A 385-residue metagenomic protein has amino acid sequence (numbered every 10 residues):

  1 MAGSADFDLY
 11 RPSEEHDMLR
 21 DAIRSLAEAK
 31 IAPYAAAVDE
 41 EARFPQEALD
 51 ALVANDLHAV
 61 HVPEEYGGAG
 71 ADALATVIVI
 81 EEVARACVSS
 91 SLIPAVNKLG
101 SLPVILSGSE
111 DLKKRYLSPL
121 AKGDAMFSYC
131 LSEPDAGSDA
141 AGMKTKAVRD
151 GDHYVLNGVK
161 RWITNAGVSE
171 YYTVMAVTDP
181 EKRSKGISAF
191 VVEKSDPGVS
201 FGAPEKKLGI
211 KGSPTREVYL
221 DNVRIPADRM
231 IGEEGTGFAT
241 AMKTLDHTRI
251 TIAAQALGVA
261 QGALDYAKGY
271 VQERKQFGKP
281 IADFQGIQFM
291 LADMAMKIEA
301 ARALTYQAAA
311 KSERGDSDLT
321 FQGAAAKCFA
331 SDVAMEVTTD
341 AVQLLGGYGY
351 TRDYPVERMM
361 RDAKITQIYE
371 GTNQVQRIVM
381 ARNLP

Functional and structural regions predicted by a protein language model:
M1-S90, S107-L112, P119, G123 (+4 more regions): Alpha-helical interface subdomain recognition
A71-D72, D139-A141, N165-S169, R183-G186 (+2 more regions): Short glycine/proline-enriched turns and hinge-like loops at secondary-structure junctions
L92-D111, G137: N-terminal glycine-rich flavin-associated loop
A95, D135-S138, W162-N165, D179-E181 (+1 more regions): Short Gly/Pro-enriched turn/cap motifs at secondary-structure boundaries
G123-L131, M175: A short, Trp-centered hydrophobic/proline-enriched beta-strand micro-motif
S138-D139, Y154: Hydrophobic, small-residue-rich alpha-helical packing segments that form membrane-like cores
G142, S195-P226: Flexible, small-/acidic-enriched active-site or ligand-binding loops
H153, N157-F201: A short core secondary-structure module
